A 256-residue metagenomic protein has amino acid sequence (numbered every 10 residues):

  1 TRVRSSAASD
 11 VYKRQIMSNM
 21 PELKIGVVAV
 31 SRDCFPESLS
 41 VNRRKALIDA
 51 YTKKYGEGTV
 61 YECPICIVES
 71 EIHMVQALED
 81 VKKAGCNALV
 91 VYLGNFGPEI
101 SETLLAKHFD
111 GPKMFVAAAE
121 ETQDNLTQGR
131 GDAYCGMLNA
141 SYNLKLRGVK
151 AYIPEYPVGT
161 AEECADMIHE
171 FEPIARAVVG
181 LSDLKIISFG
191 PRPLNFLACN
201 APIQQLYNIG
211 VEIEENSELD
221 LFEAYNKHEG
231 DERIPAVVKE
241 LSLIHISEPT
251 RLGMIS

Functional and structural regions predicted by a protein language model:
T1-Q15, I244-S256: Single conserved hydrophobic/aromatic residue that forms the stacking wall/gate of nucleotide- or nucleobase-binding
V3-S6, M20, L181: A generic fold-level signal
S18-S141, R147-V149, I153-R176, D183-I187 (+3 more regions): Metallocofactor- and cofactor-centric catalytic cores in central/energy metabolism, strongly enriched
